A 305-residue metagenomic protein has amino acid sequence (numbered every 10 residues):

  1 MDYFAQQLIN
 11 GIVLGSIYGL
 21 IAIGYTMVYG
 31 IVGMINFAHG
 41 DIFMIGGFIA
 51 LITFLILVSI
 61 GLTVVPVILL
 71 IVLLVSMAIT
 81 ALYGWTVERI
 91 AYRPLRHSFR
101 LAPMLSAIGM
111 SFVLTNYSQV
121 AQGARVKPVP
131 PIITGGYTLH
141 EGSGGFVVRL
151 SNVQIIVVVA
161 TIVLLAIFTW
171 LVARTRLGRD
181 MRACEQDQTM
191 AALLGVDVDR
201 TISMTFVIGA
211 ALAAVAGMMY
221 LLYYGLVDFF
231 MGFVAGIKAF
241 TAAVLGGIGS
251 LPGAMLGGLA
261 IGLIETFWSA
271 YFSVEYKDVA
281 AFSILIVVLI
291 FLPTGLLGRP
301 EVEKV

Functional and structural regions predicted by a protein language model:
M1-A22, I49, I60-V72, S98-A102 (+5 more regions): Membrane-interfacial amphipathic/re-entrant helices at transmembrane-helix boundaries
D2-I17, A124, L171-R176, I202-A243 (+1 more regions): Inter-helical junctions in multi-pass inner-membrane proteins, predominant in energy-converting antiporter-like
Y25-I49, H97-A102, L177-D180, V198 (+5 more regions): Short, non-helical or kinked segments that cap or interrupt transmembrane helices
I31-T86, I90, V147, G247: Membrane-embedded helix boundary and interhelical linker motif in transport proteins
D41-I45, P94-Q119, G232-V244, A260 (+1 more regions): Pore- or pathway-lining transmembrane helices of multi-pass membrane proteins that form conduits for solutes/ions
S59-M110, Y117, L256-I261, L292: Alpha-helical transmembrane segments within multi-pass membrane transporters and channels
L95, P103-R174, T201-M204, F267-F272 (+3 more regions): Transmembrane helix-bundle core of multi-pass membrane transporters and related energy-transducing complexes
F146-D228, L251-L256: Helix-loop-helix "hairpin" substructures at the membrane interface of multi-pass membrane proteins
